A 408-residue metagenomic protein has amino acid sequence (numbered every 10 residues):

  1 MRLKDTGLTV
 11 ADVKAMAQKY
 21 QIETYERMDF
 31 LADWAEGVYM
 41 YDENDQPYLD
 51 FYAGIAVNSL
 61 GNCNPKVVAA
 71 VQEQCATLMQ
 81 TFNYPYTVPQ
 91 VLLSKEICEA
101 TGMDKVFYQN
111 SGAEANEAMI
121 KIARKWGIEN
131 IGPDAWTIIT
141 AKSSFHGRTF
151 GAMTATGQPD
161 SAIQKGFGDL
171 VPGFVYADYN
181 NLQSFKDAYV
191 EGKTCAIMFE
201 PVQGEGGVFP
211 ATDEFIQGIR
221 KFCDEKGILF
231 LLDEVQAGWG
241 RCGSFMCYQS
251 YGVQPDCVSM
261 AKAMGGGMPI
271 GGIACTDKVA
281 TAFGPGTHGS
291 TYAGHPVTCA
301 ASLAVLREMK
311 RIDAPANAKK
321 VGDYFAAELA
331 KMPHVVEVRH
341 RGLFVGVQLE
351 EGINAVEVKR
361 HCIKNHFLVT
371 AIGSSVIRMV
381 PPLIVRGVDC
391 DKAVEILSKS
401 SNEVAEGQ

Functional and structural regions predicted by a protein language model:
M1-Q408: Conserved N-terminal phosphate-binding loop of PLP-dependent enzymes in the Aspartate aminotransferase
